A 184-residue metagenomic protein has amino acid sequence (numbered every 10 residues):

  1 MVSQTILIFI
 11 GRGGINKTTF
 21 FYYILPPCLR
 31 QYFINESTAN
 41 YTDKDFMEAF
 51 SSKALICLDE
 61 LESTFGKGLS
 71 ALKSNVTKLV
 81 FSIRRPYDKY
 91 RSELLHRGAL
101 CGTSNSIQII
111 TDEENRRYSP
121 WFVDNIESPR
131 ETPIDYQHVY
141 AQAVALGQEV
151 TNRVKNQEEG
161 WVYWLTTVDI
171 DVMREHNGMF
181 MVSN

Functional and structural regions predicted by a protein language model:
M1-S52: P-loop NTPase catalytic core of nucleic-acid-dependent motor ATPases
F46-S51, R85-T103: AAA+/SF3 P-loop NTPase mechanochemical coupling elements
S52-A54, H96-A99, E113-S119: Short glycine-/polar-rich loops that comprise or flank the Walker A/P-loop and associated switch/sensor motifs
A54-V76, Q108-N115: Conserved AAA+/SF3 P-loop NTPase catalytic/coupling segment centered on the Walker-B
L69-E93: Conserved catalytic/switch belt of AAA+ P-loop NTPases
I110-S128: A short helix-turn-beta junction within AAA+ P-loop NTPase domains corresponding to the substrate/partner-engaging
D124-R153: C-terminal, non-catalytic macromolecule-binding modules
T151-N184: DNA transaction DNA-binding modules
